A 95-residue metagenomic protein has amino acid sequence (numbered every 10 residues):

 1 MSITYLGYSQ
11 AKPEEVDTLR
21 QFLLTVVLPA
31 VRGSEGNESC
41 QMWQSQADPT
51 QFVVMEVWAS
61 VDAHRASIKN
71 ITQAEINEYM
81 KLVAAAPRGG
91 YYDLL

Functional and structural regions predicted by a protein language model:
S2, Q10, E38-T50, E75-L95: Glycine-rich beta-strand-turn "strand-cap" elements at beta-sheet edges
K12-E15, D48, S60: Acidic/polar helix N-cap motif
E15-E38, A74-E78: Short amphipathic alpha-helical segments
D17-Q21, A59-N70: Short amphipathic alpha-helices within nucleic acid-binding modules
L23-V26, I71, V83-A86: Alpha-helix boundary/capping residues
